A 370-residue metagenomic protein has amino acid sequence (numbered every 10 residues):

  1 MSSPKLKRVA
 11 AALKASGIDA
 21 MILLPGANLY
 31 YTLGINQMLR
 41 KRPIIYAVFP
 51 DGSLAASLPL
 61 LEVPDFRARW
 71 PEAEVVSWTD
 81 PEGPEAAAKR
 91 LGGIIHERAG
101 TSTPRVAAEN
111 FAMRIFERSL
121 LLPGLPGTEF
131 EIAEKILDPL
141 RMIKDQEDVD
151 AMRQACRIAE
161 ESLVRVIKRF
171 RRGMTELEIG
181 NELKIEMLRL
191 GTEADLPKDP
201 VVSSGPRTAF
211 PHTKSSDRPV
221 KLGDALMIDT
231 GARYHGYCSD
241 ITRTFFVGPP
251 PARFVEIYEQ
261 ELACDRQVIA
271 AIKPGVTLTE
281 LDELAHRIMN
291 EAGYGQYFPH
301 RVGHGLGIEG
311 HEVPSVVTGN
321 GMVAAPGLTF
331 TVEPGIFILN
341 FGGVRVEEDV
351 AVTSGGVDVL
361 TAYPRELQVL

Functional and structural regions predicted by a protein language model:
M1-L370: Active-site neighborhoods and metal-handling regions in enzymes and metal-associated proteins
